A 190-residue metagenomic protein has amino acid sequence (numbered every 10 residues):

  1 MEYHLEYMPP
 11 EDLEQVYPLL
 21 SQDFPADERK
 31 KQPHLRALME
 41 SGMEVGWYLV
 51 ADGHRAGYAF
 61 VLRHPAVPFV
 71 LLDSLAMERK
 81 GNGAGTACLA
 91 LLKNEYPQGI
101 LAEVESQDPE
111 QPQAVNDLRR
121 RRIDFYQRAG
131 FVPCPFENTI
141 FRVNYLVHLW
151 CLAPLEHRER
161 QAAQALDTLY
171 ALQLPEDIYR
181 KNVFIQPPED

Functional and structural regions predicted by a protein language model:
M1-H34, R160-L166, Y170-K181: Short amphipathic alpha-helix that is part of the acyltransferase structural core
P25-L75: A conserved beta-strand-loop-helix scaffold within acyl/acetyltransferase catalytic domains
L35-R36, L89, I123: Short amphipathic alpha-helical segments and helix-helix/interface helices
D52-G53, K80, C151-L155: Short loop segments at secondary-structure junctions
F69, G99-L101: Structural preference for beta-strand elements that scaffold enzyme active sites
S74-G83, S106-D108: A short, internal acetyl-CoA/4′-phosphopantetheine-binding micro-motif in the GNAT/acyltransferase core
G81-E95, L118-R119: Conserved acetyl-CoA-binding loop-helix of GNAT-fold acetyltransferases
L101-D190: Terminal substrate-recognition subdomain of acyl/acetyltransferases
